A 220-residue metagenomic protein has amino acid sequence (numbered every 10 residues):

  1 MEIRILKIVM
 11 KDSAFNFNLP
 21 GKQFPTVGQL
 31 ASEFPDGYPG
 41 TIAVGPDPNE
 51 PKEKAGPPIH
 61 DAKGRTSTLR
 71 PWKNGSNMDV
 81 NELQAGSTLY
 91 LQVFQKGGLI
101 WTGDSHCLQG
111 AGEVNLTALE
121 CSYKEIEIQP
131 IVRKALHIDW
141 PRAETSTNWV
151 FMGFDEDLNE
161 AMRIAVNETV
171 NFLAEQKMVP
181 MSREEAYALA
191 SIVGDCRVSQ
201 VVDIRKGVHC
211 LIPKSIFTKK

Functional and structural regions predicted by a protein language model:
M1-N81: Intrinsically disordered, low-complexity linker/loop segments enriched in Gly/Pro and charged/polar residues
G97-L108, S199-V202: Short, Lys/Arg- and Gly-enriched loop/turn segments at beta-strand edges
T102-C121, P130: Short, compositionally biased
K134-L189: A hydrophobic, small-residue-rich beta->alpha segment in the mid-to-C-terminal subdomain of diverse proteins
F172-K220: TerminUS-proximal long segments
